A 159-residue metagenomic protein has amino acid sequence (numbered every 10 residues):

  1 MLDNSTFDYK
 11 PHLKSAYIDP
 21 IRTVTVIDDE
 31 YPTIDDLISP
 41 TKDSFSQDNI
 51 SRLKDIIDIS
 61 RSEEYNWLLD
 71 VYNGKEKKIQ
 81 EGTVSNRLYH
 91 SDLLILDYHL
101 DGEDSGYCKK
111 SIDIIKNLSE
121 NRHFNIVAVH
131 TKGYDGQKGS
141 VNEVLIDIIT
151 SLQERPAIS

Functional and structural regions predicted by a protein language model:
M1-S159: Extended charged low-complexity segments that act as oligomerization/scaffolding linkers
